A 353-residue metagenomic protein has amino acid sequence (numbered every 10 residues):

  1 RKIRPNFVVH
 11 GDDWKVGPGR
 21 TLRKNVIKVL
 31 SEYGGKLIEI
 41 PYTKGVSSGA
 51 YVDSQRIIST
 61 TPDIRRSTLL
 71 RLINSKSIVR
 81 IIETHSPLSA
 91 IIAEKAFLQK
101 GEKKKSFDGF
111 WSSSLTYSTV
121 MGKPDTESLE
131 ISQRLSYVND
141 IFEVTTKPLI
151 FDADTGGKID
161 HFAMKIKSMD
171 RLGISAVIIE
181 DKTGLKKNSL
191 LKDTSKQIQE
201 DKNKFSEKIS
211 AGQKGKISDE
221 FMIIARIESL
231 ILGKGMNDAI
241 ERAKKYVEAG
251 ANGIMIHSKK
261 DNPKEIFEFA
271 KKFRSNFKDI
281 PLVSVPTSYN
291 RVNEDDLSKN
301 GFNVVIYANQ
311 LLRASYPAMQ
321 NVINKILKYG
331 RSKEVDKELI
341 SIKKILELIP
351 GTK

Functional and structural regions predicted by a protein language model:
R1-P62: Nucleotidyltransferase catalytic core that binds NTPs
G17-I40, N188-K202, S275-L282, N324-S341: Short acidic, glycine/proline-enriched helix-loop-strand junctions
L22-K24, V52, D170, L191 (+5 more regions): A generic membrane alpha-helix/interface feature
K28, Q133, E268, K343-E347: Polar/charged alpha-helical tracts
P41-G45, R56-L69, L88, Q310-K353: Extended, intrinsically disordered, low-complexity segments
D63-T287, R291-Y307, A314-N324: Alpha/beta enzyme core
